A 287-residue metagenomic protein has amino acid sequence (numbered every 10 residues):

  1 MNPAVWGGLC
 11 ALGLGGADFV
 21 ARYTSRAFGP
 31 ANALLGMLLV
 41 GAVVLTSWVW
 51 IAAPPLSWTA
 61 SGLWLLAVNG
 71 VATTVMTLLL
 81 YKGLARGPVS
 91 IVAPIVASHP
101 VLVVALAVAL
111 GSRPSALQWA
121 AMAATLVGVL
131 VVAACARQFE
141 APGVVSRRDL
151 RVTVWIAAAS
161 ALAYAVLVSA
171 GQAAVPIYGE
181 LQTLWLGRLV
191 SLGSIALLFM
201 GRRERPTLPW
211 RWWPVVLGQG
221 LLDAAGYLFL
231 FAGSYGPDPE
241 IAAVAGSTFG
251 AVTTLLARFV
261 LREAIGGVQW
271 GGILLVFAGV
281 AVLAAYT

Functional and structural regions predicted by a protein language model:
M1-L14, L56-T73, P114-V127, Y178-G193 (+1 more regions): Structural signature of hydrophobic alpha-helical transmembrane segments
M1-L14, V20-A31, L35-L66, T77-G87 (+6 more regions): Membrane-interface interhelical linkers
G7-G8, A31-L35, L66, A93-V96 (+7 more regions): Hydrophobic/aromatic positions within or immediately flanking transmembrane alpha-helices of multi-pass small-molecule
L14-G15, N69-T77, H99, A161-A165 (+3 more regions): Transmembrane alpha-helical core positions of polytopic small-molecule transporters
V40, L106-V108, L117-A136, V268-T287: Hydrophobic transmembrane alpha-helices of multi-pass small-molecule transport proteins
V40-L45, I95-V108, V190-S194, G226-L230 (+2 more regions): Alpha-helical transmembrane segments of compact multi-pass small-molecule transporters, enriched in specific families
L45-P55, V103-Q118, A161-Y178, L222-E240 (+1 more regions): Hydrophobic alpha-helical transmembrane segments in multi-pass integral membrane proteins
L80, V101-A120, L130, L198-R203 (+1 more regions): C-terminal transmembrane-helix exit sites in multi-pass transporters
